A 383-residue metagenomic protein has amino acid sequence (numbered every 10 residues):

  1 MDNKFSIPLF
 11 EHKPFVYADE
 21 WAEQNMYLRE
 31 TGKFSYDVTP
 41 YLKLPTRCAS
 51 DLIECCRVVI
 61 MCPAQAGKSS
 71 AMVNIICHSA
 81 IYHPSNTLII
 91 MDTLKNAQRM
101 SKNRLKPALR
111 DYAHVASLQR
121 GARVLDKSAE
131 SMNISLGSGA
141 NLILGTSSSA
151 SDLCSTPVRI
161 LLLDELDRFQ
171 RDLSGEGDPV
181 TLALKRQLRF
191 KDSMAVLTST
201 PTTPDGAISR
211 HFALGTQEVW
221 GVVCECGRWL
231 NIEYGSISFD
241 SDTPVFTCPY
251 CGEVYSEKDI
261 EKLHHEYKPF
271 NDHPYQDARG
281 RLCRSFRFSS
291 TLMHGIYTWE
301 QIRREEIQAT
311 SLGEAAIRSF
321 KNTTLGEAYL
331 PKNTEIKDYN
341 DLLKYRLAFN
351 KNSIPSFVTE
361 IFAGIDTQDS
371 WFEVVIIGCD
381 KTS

Functional and structural regions predicted by a protein language model:
M1-I365, S370-F372: Phosphate/NTP-binding elements of NTP-utilizing enzymes
E373-I377: Short beta-strand scaffold segments in enzyme catalytic cores
D380-S383: Electropositive, glycine- and tryptophan-enriched low-complexity nucleic-acid-binding patches
